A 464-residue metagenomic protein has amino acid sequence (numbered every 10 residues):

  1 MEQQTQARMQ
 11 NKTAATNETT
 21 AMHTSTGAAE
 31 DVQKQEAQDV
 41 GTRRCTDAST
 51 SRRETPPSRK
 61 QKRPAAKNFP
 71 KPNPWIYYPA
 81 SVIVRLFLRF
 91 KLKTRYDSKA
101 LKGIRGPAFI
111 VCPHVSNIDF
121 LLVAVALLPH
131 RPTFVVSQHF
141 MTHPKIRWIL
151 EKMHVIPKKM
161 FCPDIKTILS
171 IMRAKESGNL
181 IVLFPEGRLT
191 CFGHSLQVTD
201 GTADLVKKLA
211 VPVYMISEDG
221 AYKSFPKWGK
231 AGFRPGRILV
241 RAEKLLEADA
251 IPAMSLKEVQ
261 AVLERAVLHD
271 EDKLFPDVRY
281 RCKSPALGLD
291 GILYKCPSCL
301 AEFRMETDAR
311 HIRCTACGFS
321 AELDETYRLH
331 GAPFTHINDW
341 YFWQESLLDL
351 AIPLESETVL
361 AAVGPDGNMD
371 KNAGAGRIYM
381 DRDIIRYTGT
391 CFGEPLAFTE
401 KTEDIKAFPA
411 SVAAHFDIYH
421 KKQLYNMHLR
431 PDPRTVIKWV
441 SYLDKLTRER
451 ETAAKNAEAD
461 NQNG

Functional and structural regions predicted by a protein language model:
E2-Q61: Intrinsically disordered, low-complexity terminal tails and inter-domain linkers enriched for S/T/G/P/D/E
G41, P72-N73, Y77, S81 (+9 more regions): Soluble catalytic domains of membrane acyltransferases
R131, H311, S320, R377 (+3 more regions): Structural motif
G236-K295, L300-E302, Y425-E451: A broadly conserved sequence feature marking short terminus-proximal activation segments in nucleic acid-centric
S284-P333: Cys/His-rich short segments
R328-Y379: Anionic N-terminal interaction surfaces
D370-R377, D381-A414: Phosphoinositide-binding peripheral membrane targeting modules
D404-G464: Acidic, Ser/Thr- and proline-rich intrinsically disordered linker/docking segments of eukaryotic scaffolds
